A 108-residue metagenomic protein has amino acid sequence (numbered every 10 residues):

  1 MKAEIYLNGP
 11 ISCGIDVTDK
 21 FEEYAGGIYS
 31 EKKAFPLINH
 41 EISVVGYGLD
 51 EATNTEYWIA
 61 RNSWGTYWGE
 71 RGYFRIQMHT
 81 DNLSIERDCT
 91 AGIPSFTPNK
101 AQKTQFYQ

Functional and structural regions predicted by a protein language model:
M1-Q108: Active-site signature of cysteine proteases
